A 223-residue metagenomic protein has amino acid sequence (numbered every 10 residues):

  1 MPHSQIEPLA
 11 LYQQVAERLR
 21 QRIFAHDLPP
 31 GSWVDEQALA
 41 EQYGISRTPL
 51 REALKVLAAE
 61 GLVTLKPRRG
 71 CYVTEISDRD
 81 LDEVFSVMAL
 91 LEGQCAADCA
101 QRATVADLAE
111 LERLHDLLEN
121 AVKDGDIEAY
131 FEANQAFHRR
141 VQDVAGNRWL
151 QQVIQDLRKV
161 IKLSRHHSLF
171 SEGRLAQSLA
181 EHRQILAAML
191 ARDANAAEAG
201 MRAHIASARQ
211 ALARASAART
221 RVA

Functional and structural regions predicted by a protein language model:
M1-Q101, R209-A223: Short linear motifs at protein or domain termini
A10, L108-A109, G173-A176: Short helix-capping and inter-helix turn/linker motifs at the boundaries of alpha-helical repeat units
V15, L19, P49, D80 (+4 more regions): Hydrophobic alpha-helical segments typical of transmembrane helices and their membrane-interface/capping positions
I45, G173, R192: Residue-level signal for the nucleotide or nucleotide-sugar donor/cofactor binding architecture
A59, V63-T64, L157-K159, G173-A176: Mobile beta-alpha loop/short-helix "lid" or hinge segments that flank ligand
V84, L91, Q101, V105-H166 (+2 more regions): Conserved amphipathic alpha-helical segments that form helical-bundle/coiled-coil interaction surfaces
I161-R165, L169-E172, R209-S216: Short amphipathic alpha-helical interaction/hinge segments
